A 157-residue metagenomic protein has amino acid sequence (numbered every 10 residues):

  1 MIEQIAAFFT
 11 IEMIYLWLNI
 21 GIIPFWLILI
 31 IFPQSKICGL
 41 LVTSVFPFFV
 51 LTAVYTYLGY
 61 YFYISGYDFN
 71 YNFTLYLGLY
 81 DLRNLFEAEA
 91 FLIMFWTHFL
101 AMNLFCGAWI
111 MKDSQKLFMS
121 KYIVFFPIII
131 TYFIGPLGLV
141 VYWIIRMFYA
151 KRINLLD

Functional and structural regions predicted by a protein language model:
I2-I23: Hydrophobic transmembrane alpha-helical segments in integral membrane proteins
A6-I11, L79-M94: Short aromatic-rich membrane-water interface segments that cap or initiate transmembrane helices in multi-pass membrane
I14-W17, M94-A101, I129: Hydrophobic alpha-helical transmembrane segments of multi-pass membrane proteins
W17-I37: N-terminal signal-anchor/start-transfer transmembrane helix
F32-V45, Q115-M119: Membrane-interface helix-boundary motifs at transmembrane edges
T52-N72: Transmembrane alpha-helix/helix-exit interface in multi-pass inner-membrane proteins
Y67-L85: Membrane-interface interhelical connector segments
F125-F148: Hydrophobic, aromatic-rich membrane-embedded alpha-helical segments
